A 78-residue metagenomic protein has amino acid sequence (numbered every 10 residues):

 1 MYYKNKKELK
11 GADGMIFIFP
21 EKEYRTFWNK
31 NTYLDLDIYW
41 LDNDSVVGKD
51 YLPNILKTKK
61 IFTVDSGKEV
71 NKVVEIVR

Functional and structural regions predicted by a protein language model:
M1-R78: Compact, glycine-rich, soluble single-domain proteins
